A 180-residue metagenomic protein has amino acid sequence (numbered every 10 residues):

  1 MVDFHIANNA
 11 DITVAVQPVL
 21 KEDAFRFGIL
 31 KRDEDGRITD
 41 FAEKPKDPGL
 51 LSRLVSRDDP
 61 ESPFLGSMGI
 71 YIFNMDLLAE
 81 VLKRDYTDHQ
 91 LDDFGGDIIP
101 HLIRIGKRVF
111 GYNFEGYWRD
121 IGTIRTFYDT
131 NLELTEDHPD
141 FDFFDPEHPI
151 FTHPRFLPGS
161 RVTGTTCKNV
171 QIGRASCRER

Functional and structural regions predicted by a protein language model:
V2-M75: Conserved core of the sugar-phosphate nucleotidyltransferase
M75-R180: Left-handed beta-helix
